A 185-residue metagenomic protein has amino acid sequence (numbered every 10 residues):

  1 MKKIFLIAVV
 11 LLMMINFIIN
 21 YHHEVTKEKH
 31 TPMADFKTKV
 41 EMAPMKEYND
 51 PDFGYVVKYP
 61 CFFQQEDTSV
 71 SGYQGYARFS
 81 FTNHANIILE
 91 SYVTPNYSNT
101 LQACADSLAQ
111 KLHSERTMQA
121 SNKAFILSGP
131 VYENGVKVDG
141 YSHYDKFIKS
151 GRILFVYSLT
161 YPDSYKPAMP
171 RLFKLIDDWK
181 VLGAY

Functional and structural regions predicted by a protein language model:
M1-K2: N-terminal hydrophobic targeting signals that begin at the initiator methionine
F5-N20: Hydrophobic membrane-insertion alpha-helices, especially the h-region of bacterial N-terminal signal peptides
F17-K29: Hydrophobic single-pass membrane-insertion segments
M33-S71: N-terminal "mature-domain start" segment
E66-R171, Y185: Conserved polar/disulfide-associated segments of primarily extracytoplasmic proteins
K174-A184: Short, low-complexity, Pro/Ser/Thr/Gly-rich segments in the mature regions of secreted, periplasmic
